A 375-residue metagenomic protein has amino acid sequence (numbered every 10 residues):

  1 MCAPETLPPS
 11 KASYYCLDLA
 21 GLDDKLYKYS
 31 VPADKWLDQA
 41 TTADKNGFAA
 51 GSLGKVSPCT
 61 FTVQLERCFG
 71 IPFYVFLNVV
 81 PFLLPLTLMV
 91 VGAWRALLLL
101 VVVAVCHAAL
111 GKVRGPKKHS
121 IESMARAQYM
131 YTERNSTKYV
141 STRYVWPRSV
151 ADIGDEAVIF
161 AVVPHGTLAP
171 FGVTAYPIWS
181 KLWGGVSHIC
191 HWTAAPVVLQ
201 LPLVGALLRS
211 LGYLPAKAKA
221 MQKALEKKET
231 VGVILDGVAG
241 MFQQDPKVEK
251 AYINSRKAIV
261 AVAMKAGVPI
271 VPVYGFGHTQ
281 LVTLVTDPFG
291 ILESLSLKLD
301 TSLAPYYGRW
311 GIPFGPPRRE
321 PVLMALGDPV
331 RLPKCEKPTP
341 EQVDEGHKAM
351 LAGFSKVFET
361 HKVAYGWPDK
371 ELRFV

Functional and structural regions predicted by a protein language model:
C2-A49, L53, Q222-V375: Non-catalytic C-terminal accessory region of glycerolipid acyltransferases and related lyso-lipid remodeling enzymes
K55-A108: Alpha-helical bilayer-embedded segments of polytopic membrane proteins, i.e., transmembrane/intramembrane helices
L99-Y131, D152-K227, G237-N254: Catalytic core of membrane glycerolipid acyltransferases/transacylases, capturing the structured, soluble-facing
Y131-E156: A short, well-structured juxtamembrane/interface segment
T142, V158, C190, V231 (+1 more regions): A broad, low-specificity signal marking well-ordered, structured residues that form hydrophobic/aromatic
W146-R148, V162-P164, A194-P196, L235 (+2 more regions): Pocket-edge structural micro-motifs
